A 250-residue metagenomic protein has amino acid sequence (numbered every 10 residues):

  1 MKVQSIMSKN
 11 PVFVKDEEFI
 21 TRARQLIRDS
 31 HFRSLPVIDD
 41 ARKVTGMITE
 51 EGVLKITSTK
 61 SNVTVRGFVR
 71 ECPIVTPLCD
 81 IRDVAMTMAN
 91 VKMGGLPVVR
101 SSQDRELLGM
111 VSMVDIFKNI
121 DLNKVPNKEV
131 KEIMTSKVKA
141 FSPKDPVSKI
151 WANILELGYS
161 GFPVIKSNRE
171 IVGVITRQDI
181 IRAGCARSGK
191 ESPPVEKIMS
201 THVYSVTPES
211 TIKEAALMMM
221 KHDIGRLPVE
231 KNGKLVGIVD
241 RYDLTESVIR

Functional and structural regions predicted by a protein language model:
M1-R250: Tandem CBS (Cystathionine beta-synthase) repeat/Bateman regulatory domains
